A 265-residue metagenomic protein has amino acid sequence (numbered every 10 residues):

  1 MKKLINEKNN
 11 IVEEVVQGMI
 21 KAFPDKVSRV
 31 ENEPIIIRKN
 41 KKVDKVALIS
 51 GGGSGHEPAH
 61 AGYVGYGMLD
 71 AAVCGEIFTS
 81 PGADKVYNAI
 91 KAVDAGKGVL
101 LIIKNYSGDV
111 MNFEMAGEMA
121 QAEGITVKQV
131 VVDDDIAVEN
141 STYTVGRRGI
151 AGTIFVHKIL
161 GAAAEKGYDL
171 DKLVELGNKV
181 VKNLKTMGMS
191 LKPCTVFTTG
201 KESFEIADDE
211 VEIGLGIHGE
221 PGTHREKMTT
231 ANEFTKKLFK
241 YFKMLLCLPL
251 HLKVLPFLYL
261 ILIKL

Functional and structural regions predicted by a protein language model:
M1-L48, I206-D208: N-terminal amphipathic/basic leader segments beginning at the initiator methionine
K2, V46-G53, L69-A72, G98-S107 (+4 more regions): Short glycine-rich or small-residue beta-strand-to-loop segments that form or flank ligand, phosphate, metal/Fe-S
V43-G51, H60-V73, A137-N140, V211-K227 (+1 more regions): Gly-rich Lys/Arg/Thr-decorated short loops/hinges at beta-loop-alpha junctions or inter-strand turns that position
H56, G65-G96, K243-M244: Glycine-rich oxoanion-binding loops at beta->alpha junctions
A59-G62, M111-A116, E139-G146, K185-M189: Short acidic, glycine/serine/threonine-rich loops at helix termini
A72-I77, Q121-G146: Short, acidic/small-residue loops that bind anionic groups at enzyme active sites
V132-K172, L176, V180-N183: Short alpha-helices
K166-L265: Mixed-charge interfacial surface used for oligomerization/domain docking and macromolecular partner engagement
